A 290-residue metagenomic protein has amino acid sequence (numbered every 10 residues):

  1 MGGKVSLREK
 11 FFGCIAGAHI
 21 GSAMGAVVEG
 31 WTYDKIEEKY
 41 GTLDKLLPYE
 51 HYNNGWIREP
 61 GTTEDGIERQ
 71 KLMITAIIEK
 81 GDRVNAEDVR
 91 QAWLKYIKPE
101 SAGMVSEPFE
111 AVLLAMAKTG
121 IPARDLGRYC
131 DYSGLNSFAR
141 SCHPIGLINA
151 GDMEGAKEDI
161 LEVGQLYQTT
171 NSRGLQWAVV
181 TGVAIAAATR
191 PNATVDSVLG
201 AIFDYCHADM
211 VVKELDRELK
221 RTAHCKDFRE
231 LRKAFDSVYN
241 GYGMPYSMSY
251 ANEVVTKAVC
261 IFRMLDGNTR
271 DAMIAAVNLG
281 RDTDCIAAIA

Functional and structural regions predicted by a protein language model:
M1-A290: Structured, active/binding-site neighborhoods that engage oxygen-rich ligands
